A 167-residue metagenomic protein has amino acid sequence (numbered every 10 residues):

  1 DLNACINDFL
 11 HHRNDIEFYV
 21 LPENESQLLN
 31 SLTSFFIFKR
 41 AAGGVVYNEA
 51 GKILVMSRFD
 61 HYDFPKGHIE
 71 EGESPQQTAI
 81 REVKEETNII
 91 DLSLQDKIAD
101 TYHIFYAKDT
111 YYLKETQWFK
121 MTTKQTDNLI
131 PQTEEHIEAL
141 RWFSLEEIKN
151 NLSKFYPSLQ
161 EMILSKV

Functional and structural regions predicted by a protein language model:
D1-G43: Acidic, metal-coordinating catalytic segment for phosphate/diphosphate chemistry, firing primarily on the Nudix
I37-A42, F59, K114-T116: Short connector loops at helix/strand junctions that flank enzyme active sites, especially segments positioning acidic
A42-V45, G51-V55: Conserved active-site beta-strand-loop modules that form the wall/rim of enzyme catalytic pockets and either contain
V46-E49, M121-T123: Active-site beta-strand termini and strand-to-loop segments that position acidic
S57-R58, K66: Residue-level recognition of conserved beta-strand positions in structured domain cores
I69-P157: Unchanged
S158-V167: Charged phosphate-binding loop/patch that engages nucleotide di/tri-phosphates or the phosphate backbone of nucleic
